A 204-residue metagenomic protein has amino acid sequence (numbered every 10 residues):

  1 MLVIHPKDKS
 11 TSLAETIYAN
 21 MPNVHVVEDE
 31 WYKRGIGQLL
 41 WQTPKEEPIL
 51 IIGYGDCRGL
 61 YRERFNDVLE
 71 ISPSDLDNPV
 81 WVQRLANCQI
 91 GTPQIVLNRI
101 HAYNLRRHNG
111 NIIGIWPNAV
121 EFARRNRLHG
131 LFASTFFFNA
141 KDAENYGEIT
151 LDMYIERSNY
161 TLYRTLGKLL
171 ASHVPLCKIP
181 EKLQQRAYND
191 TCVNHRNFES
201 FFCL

Functional and structural regions predicted by a protein language model:
M1-I52, S72, L76-V80, I113-I115 (+1 more regions): A domain-level signal for caspase-like cysteine endopeptidase catalytic cores and their zymogen-processing architecture
H5-K7, P48-R64, F132-F137: Short loop/turn segments at strand-loop or loop-helix junctions that form parts of catalytic or ligand-binding pockets
T11-L13, R58-E63, F122-R124, A140-D142: Extracytoplasmic/secreted cell-surface and envelope-processing proteins
Y18, E63-D67, R127-H129: Short, glycine/charged-enriched secondary-structure capping and boundary segments
R34-G37, C57-G59, H101, V120-R124: Short, well-ordered alpha-helical microsegments
D56-H108: A short, glycine/acidic-enriched catalytic loop
G110-L204: Active-site-proximal C-terminal subdomain of hydrolase catalytic domains
